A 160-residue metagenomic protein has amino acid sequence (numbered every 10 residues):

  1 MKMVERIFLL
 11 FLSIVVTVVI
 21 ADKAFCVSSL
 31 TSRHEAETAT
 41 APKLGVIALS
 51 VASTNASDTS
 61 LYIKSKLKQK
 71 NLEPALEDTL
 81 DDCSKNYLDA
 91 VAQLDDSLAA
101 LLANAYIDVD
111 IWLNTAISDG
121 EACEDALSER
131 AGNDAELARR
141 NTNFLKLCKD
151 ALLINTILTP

Functional and structural regions predicted by a protein language model:
M1-A21: Terminal membrane/secretory targeting segments in land-plant proteins
I20-P160: Folded extracytoplasmic luminal domains of secretory or organellar precursors
